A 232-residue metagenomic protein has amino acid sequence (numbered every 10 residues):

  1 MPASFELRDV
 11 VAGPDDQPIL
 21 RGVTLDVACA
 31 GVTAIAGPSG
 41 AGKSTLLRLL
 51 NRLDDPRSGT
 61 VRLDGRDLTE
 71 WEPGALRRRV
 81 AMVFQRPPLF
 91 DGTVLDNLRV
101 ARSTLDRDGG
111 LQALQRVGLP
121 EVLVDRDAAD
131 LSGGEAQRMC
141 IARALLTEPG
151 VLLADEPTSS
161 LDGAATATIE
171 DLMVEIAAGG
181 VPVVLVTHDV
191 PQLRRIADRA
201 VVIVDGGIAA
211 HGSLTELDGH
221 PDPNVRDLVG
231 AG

Functional and structural regions predicted by a protein language model:
N51: Helix-to-loop junction immediately C-terminal to a conserved catalytic motif
D67-A81, A178, L217-H220: ABC ATPase NBD coupling module
R107-L123: Conserved ABC ATPase "signature" region
D127-L131, E135: Conserved ABC ATPase signature
L152-D155: Catalytic Walker B motif of ABC-type/P-loop ATPase nucleotide-binding domains
G163-A165: Helix N-cap at the start of a conserved alpha-helix in ABC-type nucleotide-binding domains
T187-H188: H-loop/switch region of ABC-family ATPase nucleotide-binding domains
